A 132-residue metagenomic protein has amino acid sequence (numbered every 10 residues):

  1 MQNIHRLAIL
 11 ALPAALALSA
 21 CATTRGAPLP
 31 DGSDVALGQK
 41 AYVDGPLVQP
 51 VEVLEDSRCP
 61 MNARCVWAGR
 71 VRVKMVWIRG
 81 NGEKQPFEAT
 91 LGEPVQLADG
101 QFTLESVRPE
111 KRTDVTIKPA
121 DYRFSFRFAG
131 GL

Functional and structural regions predicted by a protein language model:
M1-A11: Bacterial N-terminal signal peptides that target proteins for export
A17-A20: C-terminal motif of bacterial Sec signal peptides marking the signal peptidase cleavage site
A22-T24: Bacterial signal peptide processing site
G26-A68: N-terminal secretory signal peptides
V43-G45, A68-R72, L97-D99, P119-R123: Extracytoplasmic
L54-E93: Mature extracytoplasmic domains of secretory-pathway proteins
E88-R112: Short Fe-S-cluster ligation motifs
V107-L132: C-terminal partner/receptor-binding element of secreted or periplasmic proteins
